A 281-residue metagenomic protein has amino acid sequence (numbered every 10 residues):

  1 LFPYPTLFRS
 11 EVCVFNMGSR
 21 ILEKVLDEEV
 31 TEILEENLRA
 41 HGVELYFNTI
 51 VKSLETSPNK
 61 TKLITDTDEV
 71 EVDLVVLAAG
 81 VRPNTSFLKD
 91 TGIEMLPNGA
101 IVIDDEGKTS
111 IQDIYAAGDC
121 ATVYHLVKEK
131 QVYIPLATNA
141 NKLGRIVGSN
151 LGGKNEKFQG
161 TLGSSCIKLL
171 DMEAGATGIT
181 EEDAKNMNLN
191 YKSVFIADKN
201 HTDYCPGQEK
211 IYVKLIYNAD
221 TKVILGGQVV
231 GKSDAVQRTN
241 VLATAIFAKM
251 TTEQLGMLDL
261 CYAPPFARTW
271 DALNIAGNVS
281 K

Functional and structural regions predicted by a protein language model:
L1, P5-R9, E44-L45, P97-N98 (+1 more regions): Glycine-rich dinucleotide-binding loop and its adjacent helix/turn
P5-S53, L136-N139, E156-F158, L162-E182: Rossmann-like dinucleotide-binding cores of NAD(P)H-dependent redox enzymes
E44-Y46, Y115, K192-V194: General small-molecule cofactor/ligand-binding pocket signal
F47-T49, P97, F195: Short loop/edge segments at beta-strand edges and connector loops that shape dinucleotide/nucleotide cofactor-binding
K52-T61: Feature captures the FAD/FMN-dependent oxidoreductase FAD-binding
K62, E69-I146, V241, A245: FAD-site-proximal beta/loop scaffold in flavoenzymes
A79, M172-T177, K185-K281: Flexible, glycine-rich terminal cap/loop adjacent to redox cofactors in electron-transfer oxidoreductases
I103, A117-E181, P265-K281: A conserved FAD-binding loop/helix module that cradles the flavin
